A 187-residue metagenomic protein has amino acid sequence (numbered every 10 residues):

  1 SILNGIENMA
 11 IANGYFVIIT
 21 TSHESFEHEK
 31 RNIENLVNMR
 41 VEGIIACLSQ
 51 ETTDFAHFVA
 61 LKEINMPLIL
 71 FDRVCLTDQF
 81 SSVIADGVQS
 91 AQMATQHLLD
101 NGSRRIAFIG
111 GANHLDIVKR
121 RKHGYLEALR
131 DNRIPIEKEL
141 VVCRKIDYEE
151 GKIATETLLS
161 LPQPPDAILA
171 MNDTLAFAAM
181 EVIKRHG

Functional and structural regions predicted by a protein language model:
S1: Extracytoplasmic "Venus flytrap"
G5-I18, E27, R31-R40, F55 (+1 more regions): Bacterial carbohydrate/catabolite-sensing allosteric modules
S22, S49, V74: Active-site beta-loop-alpha junctions enriched in small/polar residues
I44: Intrinsically disordered, low-complexity polar regions and short flexible loop motifs
C47-H57: Short, flexible, glycine-rich and Lys/Arg-enriched loop motifs at helix boundaries that contact anionic partners
